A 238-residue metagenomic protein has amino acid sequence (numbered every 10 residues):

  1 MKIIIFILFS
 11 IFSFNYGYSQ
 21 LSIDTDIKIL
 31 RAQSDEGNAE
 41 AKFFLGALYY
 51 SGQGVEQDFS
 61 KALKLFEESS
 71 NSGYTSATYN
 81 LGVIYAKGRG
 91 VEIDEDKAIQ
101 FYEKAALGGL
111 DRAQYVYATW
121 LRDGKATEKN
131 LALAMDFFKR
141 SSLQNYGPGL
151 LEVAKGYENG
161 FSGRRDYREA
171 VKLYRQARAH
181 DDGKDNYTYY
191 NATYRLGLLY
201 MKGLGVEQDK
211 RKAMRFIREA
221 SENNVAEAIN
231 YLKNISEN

Functional and structural regions predicted by a protein language model:
I4-S13: Sec-dependent N-terminal signal peptides
Y16-Y50: N-terminal leader/linker segments that initiate helical-solenoid repeat arrays
D35-N38, S51-Q53, D58, S72-Y74 (+10 more regions): Short helix-capping/linker turns of helical repeat alpha-solenoids
F44-S51, V55, L65, T78-K87 (+5 more regions): Hydrophobic face of amphipathic alpha-helices that form TPR/SEL1-like repeat modules and related alpha-solenoid
R195, K202-N238: Terminal, low-structured helical/coil segments at or just beyond the last alpha-helical repeat
